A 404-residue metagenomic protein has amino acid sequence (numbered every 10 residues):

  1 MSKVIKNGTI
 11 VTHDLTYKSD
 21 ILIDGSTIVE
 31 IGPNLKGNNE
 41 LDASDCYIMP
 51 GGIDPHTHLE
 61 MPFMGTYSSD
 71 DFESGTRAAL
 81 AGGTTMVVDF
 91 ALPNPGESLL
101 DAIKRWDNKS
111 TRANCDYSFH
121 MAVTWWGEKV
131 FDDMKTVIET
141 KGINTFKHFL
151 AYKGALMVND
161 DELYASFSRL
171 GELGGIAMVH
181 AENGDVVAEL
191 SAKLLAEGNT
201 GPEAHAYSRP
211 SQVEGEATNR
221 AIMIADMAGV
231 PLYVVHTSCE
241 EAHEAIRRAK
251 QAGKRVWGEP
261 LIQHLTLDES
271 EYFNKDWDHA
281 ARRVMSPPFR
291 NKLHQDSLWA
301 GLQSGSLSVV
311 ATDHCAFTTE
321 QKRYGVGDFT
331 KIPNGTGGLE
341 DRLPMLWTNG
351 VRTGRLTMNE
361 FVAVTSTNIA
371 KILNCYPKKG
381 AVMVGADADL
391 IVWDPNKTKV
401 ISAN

Functional and structural regions predicted by a protein language model:
S2-G51: Histidine-rich, glycine-flanked metal-binding segment
G8, I21, S26, D45 (+14 more regions): Divalent metal-coordination and catalytic microenvironments
A43-R112, K129: Metal-associated gating/positioning segment near the N- to mid-region
V88-D89, S118-M121, P231-H236: Short catalytic-loop micro-motif centered on adjacent basic/acidic residues
N108-V123: A glycine-rich helix N-cap at a beta->alpha junction
D132-V310: Histidine/acidic residue-rich metal-binding segments in metalloenzymes
E203-P231, R282, S304, S308-V310 (+1 more regions): His/Asp/Glu-enriched, well-ordered alpha-helical/loop segment that forms or immediately abuts the divalent-metal
D276, G327-T330, V400-N404: Short, surface-exposed loop/helix-turn segments at secondary-structure junctions that function as lids/hinges flanking
